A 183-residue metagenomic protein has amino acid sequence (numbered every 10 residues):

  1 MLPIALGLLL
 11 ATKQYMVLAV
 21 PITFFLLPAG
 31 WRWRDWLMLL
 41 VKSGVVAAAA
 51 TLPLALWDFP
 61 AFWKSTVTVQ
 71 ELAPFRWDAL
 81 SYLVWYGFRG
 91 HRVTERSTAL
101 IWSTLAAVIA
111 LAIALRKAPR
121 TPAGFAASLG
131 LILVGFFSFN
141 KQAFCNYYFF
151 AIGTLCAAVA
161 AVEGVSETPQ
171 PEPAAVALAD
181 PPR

Functional and structural regions predicted by a protein language model:
M1-L2, F24-Y148, A158-A161: Primarily membrane-embedded glycan-assembly and transfer machineries that use lipid-linked glycans
P3-G7: Helical-face signature of the major facilitator-like transporter fold
L8-A11, L18-G30, A151-A158: Hydrophobic transmembrane alpha-helices of multi-pass, membrane-embedded glycosylation machinery
V162-R183: Short, intrinsically disordered terminal tails adjacent to the first/last structured region
